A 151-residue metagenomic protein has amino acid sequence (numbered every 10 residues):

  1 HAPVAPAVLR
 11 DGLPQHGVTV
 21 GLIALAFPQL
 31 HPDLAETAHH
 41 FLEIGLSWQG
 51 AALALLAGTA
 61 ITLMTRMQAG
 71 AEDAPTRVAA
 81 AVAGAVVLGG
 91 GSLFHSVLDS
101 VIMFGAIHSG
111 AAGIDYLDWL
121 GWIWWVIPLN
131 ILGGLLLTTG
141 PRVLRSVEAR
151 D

Functional and structural regions predicted by a protein language model:
H1-D151: Alpha-helical transmembrane segments and their helix-helix packing motifs
